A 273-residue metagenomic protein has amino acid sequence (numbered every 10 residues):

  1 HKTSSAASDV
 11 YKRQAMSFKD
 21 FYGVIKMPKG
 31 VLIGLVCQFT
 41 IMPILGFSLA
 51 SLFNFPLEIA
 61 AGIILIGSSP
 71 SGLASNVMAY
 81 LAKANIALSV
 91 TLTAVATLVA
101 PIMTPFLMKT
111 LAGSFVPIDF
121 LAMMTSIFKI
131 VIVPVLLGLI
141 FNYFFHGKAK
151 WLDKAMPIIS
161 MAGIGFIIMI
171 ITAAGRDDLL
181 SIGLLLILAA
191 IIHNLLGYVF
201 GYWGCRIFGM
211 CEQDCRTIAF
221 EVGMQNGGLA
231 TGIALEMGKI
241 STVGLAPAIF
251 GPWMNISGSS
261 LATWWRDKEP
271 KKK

Functional and structural regions predicted by a protein language model:
H1-A7, Y11: Single conserved hydrophobic/aromatic residue that forms the stacking wall/gate of nucleotide- or nucleobase-binding
Q14-G23, L52-F55, L111-P117, F141-A149 (+2 more regions): Transmembrane helix-loop junctions in multi-pass membrane proteins
Q14-G23, L73-A84, L139-K150, G201-G209 (+1 more regions): C-terminal ends of transmembrane helices
D20-A50, A60, L98, T125-S126 (+3 more regions): Entry/N-cap segments of selected transmembrane alpha helices and their immediately preceding amphipathic helices
P28-L35, F55-S68, A84-A94, D119-M124 (+3 more regions): The feature identifies polytopic integral membrane transport proteins across all domains of life
C37-M42, S68-A74, S89-K109, I127-V131 (+2 more regions): Membrane-embedded alpha-helical segments of transport systems, primarily multispan ion/solute transporters
M42-F47, M103-A112, F166-D178, G227-L245: Hydrophobic alpha-helical transmembrane segments in multi-pass integral membrane proteins
D153-A155, M210-A234: Helix-helix packing/entry segments at the starts of transmembrane helices
